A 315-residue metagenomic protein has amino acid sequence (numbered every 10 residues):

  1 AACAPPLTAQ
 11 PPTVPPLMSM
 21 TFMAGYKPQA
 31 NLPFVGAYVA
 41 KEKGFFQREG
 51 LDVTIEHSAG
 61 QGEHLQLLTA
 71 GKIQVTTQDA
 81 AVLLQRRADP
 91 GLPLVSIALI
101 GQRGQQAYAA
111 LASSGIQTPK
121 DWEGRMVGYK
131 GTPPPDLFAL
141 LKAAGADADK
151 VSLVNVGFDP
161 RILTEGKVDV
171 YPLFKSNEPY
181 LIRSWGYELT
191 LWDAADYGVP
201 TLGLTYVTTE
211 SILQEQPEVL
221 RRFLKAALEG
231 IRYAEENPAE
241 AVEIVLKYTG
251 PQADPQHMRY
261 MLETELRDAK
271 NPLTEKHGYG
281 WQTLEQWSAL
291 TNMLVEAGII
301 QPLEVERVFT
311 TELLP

Functional and structural regions predicted by a protein language model:
A1-S19, P315: Short, low-complexity disordered leader/linker segments with a strong preference for bacterial N-terminal type II
P11-V156, P160-E165, D169-L173, W192-D193 (+1 more regions): Short, glycine-/small- and polar/acidic-enriched structural segments that line small-molecule recognition paths
A40, A80, P135, S176 (+3 more regions): A generic alpha-helix surface/boundary motif
F45, L51, A146, Y187 (+2 more regions): Helix N-cap/coil-helix junction residues
T54-I55, G62, D196, R259-L266 (+1 more regions): Short linear loop/turn motifs
F158-P251: Pocket-lining segment of extracytoplasmic ligand-binding domains
E215-A297: Secondary-structure end/capping motifs
W287-P315: Conserved C-terminal helix/tail region of periplasmic/extracytoplasmic solute-binding proteins
